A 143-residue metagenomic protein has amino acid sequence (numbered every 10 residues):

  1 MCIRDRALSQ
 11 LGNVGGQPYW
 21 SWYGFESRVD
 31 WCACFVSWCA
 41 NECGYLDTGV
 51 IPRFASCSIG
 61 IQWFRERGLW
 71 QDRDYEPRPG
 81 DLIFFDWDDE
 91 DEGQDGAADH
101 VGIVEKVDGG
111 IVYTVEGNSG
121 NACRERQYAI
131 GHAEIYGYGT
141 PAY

Functional and structural regions predicted by a protein language model:
R4, L8, I61-R65, Y136: Generic detector of well-ordered alpha-helical segments enriched in charged/polar residues, highlighting helical
R4-T48: N-terminal capping segments
G12, N41, D88, S119 (+1 more regions): Residue-level marker of positions within ordered structural domains that often coincide with functionally constrained
L46-N121: ...with weaker cross-activation on analogous glycine-rich loops/strands in unrelated enzymes
G109-Y143: Active-site signature of cysteine proteases
